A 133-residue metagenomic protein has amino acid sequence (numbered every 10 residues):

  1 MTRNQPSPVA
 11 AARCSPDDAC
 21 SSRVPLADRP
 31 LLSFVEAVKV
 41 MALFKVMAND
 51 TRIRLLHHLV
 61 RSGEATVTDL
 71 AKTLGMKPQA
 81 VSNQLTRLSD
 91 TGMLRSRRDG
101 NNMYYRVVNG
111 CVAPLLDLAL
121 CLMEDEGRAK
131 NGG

Functional and structural regions predicted by a protein language model:
T2-K39, R61, V108-G133: Amphipathic alpha-helical dimerization/coiled-coil segments that flank or bridge DNA-binding/regulatory modules
P30-K77, D99-G110: N-terminal helix-turn-helix DNA-binding core of bacterial DNA-binding proteins
V67, G92-R95, D99-N101, L116-L118: Short, Lys/Arg-enriched C-terminal cap helix and immediately downstream tail that follows
K72, S89-D90: Alpha-helical residues within the helix-turn-helix
Q84: Residues within the DNA-recognition helix of helix-turn-helix
